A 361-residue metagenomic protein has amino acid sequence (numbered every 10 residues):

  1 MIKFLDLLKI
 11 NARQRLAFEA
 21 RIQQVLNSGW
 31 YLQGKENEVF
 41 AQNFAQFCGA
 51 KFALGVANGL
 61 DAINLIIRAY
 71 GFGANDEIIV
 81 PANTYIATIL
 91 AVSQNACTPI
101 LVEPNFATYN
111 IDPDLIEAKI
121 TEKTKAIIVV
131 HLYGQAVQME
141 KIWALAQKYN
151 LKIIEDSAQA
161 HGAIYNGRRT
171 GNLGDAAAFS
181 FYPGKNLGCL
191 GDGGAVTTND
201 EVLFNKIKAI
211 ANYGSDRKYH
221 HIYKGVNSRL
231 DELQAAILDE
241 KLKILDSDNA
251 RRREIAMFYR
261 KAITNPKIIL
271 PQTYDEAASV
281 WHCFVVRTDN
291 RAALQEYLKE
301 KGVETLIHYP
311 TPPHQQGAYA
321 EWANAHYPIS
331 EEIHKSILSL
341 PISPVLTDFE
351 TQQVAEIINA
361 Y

Functional and structural regions predicted by a protein language model:
M1-W30: N-terminal "arm"/small-domain region of PLP-dependent enzymes with the aminotransferase-like
L8, A20, K35-N43, F47-A53 (+5 more regions): PLP-dependent aminotransferase class I/II
W30-E77, A91-N95, L101-E103, R168: Phosphate-binding glycine-rich loop
L54, I79, I100, I153-I154 (+3 more regions): Structural detector of well-ordered beta-strand residues that form the stable sheet scaffold of enzyme domains
A62, T84, P341: Conserved SAM-binding loop
R68-S157, I164: PLP-dependent aminotransferase-like
E155-L190, N205, K218-I222: Conserved active-site segment immediately N-terminal to the catalytic lysine that forms the internal aldimine
F179-S180, G194-N199, D239: Short beta-strand-to-turn element immediately C-terminal to the catalytic PLP-Schiff-base lysine in fold type I
